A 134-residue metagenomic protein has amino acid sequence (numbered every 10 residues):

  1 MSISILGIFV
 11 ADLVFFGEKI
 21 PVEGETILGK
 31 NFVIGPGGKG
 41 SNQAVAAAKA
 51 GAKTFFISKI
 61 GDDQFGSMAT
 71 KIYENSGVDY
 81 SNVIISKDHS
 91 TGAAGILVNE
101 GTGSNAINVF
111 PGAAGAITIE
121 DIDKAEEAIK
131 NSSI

Functional and structural regions predicted by a protein language model:
M1-K59, Q64-M68: Glycine-rich phosphate/adenosyl-contacting loop at the front of the ribokinase-like
T26, K49-S133: Conserved N-terminal subdomain of the carbohydrate kinase-like
